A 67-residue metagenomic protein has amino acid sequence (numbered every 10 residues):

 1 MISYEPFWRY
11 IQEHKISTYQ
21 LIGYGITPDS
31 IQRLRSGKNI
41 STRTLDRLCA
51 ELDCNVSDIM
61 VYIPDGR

Functional and structural regions predicted by a protein language model:
M1-Y19, G23: A short, Lys/Arg-rich alpha-helix, primarily the initiator
R9-Y10, L34, M60-R67: Short, charged recognition helix plus adjacent turn of helix-turn-helix-like nucleic-acid-binding domains
Q20, S30, D58: Residues in the helix-turn-helix
Y24-G25, Y62: Short acidic/histidine-centered micro-motifs embedded in hydrophobic/aromatic stretches that mark compact functional
I26-I40: Recognition helix of helix-turn-helix/homeodomain-like DNA-binding domains that insert into the DNA major groove
K38-A50: Short, basic-rich loop-to-helix N-cap that marks the start of a DNA-contacting helix
